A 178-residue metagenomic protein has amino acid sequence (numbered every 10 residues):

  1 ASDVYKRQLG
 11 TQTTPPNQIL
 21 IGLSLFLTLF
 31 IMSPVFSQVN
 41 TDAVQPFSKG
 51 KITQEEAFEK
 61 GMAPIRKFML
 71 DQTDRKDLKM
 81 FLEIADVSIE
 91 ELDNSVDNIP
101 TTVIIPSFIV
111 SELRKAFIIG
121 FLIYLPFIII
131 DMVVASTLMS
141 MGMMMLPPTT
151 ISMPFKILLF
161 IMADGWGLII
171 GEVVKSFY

Functional and structural regions predicted by a protein language model:
A1-Y5: Short, small-residue-biased leader/transition segments that mark boundaries at the very start of proteins
Q8, F26, F68-D71, S176: Conserved, well-folded catalytic cores of nucleic-acid-processing and energy-transducing macromolecular machines
L9-T13, S95, I99-Y178: Hydrophobic alpha-helical transmembrane segments and adjacent short intramembrane/lumenal linkers of inner/organellar
N17-I19: Cytoplasmic-side transmembrane-helix entry/capping segments in multi-pass membrane proteins
I21-M32: Hydrophobic membrane-insertion alpha-helices, especially the h-region of bacterial N-terminal signal peptides
Q38-D97: Membrane-interface interhelical loops and short interface/amphipathic helices in multi-pass inner-membrane
